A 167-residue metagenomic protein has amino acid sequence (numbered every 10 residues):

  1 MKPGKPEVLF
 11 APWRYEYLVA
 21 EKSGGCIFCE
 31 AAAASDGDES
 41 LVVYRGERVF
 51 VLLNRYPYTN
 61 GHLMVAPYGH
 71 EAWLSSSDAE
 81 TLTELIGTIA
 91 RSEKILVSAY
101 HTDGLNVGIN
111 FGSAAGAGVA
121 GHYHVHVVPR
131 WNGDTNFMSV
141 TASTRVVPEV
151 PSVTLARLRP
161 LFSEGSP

Functional and structural regions predicted by a protein language model:
M1-P167: HIT superfamily nucleotide-processing domains
